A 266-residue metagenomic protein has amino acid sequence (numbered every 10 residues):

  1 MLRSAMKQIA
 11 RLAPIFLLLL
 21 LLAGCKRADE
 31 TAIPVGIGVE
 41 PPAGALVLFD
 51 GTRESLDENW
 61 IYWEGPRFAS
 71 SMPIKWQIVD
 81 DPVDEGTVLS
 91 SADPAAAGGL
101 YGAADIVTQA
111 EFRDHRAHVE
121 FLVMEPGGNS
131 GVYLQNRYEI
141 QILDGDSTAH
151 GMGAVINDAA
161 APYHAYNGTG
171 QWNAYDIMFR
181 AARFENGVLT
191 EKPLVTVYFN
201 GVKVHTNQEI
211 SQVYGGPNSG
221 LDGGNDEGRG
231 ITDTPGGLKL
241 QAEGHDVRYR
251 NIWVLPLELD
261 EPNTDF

Functional and structural regions predicted by a protein language model:
L2-A13: Bacterial N-terminal signal peptides that target proteins for export
Q8, A23-G24: Intrinsically disordered, low-complexity regions enriched in serine, threonine, proline and polar/charged residues
A13-L21: Bacterial N-terminal signal peptides
C25-F266: Carbohydrate-interacting regions of secretory-pathway proteins
